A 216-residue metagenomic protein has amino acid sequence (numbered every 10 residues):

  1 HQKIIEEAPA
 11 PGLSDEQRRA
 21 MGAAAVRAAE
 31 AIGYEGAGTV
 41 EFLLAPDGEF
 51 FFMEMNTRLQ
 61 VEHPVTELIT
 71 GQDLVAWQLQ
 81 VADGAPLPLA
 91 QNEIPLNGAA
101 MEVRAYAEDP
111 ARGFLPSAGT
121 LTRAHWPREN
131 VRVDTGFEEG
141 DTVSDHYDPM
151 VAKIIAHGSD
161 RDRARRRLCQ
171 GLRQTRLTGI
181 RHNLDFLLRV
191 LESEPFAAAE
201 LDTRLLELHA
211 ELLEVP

Functional and structural regions predicted by a protein language model:
H1-P216: ATP-dependent carboxylate activation and anion-phosphoryl transfer catalytic cores that bind Mg-ATP to form
